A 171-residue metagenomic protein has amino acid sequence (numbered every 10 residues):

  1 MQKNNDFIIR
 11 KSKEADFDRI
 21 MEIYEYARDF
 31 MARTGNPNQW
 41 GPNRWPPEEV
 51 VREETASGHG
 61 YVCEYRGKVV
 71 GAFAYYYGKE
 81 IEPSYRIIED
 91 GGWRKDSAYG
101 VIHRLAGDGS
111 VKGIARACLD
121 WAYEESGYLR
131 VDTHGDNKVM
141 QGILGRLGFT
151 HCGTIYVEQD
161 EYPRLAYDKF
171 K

Functional and structural regions predicted by a protein language model:
F7-E22: A short beta-loop-alpha structural element at the N-terminal edge of CoA-dependent acyl/N-acetyltransferase catalytic
D29-E49: Conserved GNAT-fold acetyl-CoA-binding loop/helix
V62, K68-G78: Conserved beta-strand in the GNAT
A74-S110: Conserved acyl-donor/pantetheine-binding loop and adjacent beta-alpha core of acyl/acetyltransferases and related
V101, E125-D136: Conserved GNAT acetyl-CoA-binding A-motif
S110, V131-Q141, Q159: Conserved beta-strand-loop-alpha-helix junction that forms the acyl-donor binding cleft
S110-E124, G142-R146: Conserved acetyl-CoA-binding loop-helix of GNAT-fold acetyltransferases
D136-G153, Y162: Conserved active-site alpha-helix within GNAT-family acetyltransferase domains
